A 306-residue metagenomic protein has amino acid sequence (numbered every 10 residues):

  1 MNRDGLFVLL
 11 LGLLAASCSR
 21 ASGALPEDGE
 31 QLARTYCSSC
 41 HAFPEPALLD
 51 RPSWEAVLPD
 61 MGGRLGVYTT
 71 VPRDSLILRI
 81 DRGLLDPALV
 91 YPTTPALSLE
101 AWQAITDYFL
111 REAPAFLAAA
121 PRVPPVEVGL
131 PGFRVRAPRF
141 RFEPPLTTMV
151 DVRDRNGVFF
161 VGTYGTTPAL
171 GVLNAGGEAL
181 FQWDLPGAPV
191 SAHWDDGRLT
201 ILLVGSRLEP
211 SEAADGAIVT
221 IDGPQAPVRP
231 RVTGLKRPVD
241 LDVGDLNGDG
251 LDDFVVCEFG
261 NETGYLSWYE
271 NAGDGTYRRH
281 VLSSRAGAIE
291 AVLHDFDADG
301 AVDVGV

Functional and structural regions predicted by a protein language model:
M1-F7: Bacterial N-terminal signal peptides that target proteins for export
V8-G12: Small-residue packing motifs within transmembrane alpha-helices
A15-S17: C-terminal motif of bacterial Sec signal peptides marking the signal peptidase cleavage site
S19-Q31, Y36-V306: Beta-propeller-forming repeat regions
